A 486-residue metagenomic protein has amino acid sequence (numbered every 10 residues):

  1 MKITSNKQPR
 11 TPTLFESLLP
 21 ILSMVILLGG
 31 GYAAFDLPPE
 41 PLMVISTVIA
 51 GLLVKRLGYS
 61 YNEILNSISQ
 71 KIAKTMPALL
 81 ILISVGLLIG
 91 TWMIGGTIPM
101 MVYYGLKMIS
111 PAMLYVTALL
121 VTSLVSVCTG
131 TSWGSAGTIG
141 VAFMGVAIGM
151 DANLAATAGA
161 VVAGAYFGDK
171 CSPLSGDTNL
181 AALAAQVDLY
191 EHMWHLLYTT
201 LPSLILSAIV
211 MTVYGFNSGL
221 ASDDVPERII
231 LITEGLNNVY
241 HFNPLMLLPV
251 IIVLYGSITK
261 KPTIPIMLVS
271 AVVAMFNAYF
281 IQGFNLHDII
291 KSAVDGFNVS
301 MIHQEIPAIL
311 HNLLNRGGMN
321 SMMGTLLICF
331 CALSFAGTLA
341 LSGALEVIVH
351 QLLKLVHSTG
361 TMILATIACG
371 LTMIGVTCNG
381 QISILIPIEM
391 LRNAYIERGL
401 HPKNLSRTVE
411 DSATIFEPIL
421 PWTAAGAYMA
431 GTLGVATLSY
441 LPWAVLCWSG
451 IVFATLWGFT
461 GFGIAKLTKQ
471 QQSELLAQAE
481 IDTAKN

Functional and structural regions predicted by a protein language model:
K2-L87, M93-M113, I251-C331, N486: Hydrophobic transmembrane alpha-helices of multi-pass solute/ion transporters
K2-R10, M76, M93-Y104, L120-L124 (+3 more regions): Short juxtamembrane and helix-loop transition motifs at transmembrane-helix boundaries in membrane proteins
L22-G30, V48, L52, L79 (+14 more regions): Generic alpha-helical transmembrane segments of integral inner-membrane proteins, especially permease/transport modules
A33-F35, K170-P173, A181-E234, E397 (+1 more regions): Juxtamembrane and boundary regions of transmembrane helices in multi-pass small-molecule transporters and channels
L42-A50, Q70, K74, A78 (+11 more regions): Alpha-helical transmembrane segments of multi-pass membrane proteins, especially transporters and channels
G58-I148, E305-N393: Membrane-embedded alpha-helical segments and adjacent helix-loop junctions characteristic of multi-pass solute
S110-P202, C369-D411, L475: Hydrophobic transmembrane alpha-helices that form the pore/transport pathway of multi-pass ion and small-solute
S222-K260, L268: Core mid-bundle transmembrane helix pairs that form the ion/substrate translocation pathway in diverse multi-pass
